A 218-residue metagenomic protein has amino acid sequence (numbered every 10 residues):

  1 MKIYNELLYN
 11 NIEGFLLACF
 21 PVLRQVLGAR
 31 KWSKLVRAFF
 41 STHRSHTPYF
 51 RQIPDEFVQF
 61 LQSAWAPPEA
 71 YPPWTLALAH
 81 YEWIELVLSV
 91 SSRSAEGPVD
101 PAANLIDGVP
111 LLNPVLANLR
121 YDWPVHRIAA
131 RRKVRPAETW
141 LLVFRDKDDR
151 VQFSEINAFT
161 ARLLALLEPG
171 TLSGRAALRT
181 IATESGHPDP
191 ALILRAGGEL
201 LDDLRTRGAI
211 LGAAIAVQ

Functional and structural regions predicted by a protein language model:
M1-P101, D149, S154-Q218: Long, charge-rich, low-complexity alpha-helical segments
W83-R132: A glycine-rich beta-turn/hairpin centered on an aromatic-Pro dipeptide
L111-P169: Low-complexity, glycine/alanine/valine/leucine- and proline-rich hydrophobic stretches
